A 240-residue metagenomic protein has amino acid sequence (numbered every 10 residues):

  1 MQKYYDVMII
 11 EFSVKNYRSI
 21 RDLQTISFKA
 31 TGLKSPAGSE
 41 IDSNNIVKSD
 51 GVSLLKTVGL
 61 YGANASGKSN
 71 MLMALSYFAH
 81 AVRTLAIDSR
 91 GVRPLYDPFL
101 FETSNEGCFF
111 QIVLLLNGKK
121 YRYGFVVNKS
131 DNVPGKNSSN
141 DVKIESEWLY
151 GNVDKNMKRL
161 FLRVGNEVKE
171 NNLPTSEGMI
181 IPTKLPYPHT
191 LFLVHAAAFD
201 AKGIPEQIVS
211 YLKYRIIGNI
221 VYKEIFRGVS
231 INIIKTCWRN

Functional and structural regions predicted by a protein language model:
Q2-Y77: Pre-Walker A-like glycine/lysine-rich segment at the N-terminus of P-loop NTPase domains
Y5, N44-G59, A63, L72-N132: Conserved P-loop NTP-binding catalytic core
V7-M8, N105-F109, S139-E145: A short, compositionally biased
V14, I112-G118, L149-V153: Short acidic, glycine-rich loop/turn motifs
R18-I20, G32, T84, D131 (+1 more regions): Short loop/turn segments at secondary-structure transitions that flank enzyme active sites
I20-D22, N117-Y121, K155-M157: Short acidic/polar mixed-charge low-complexity motifs
R122-N240: Electropositive, glycine-dotted interaction segments that contact anionic polymers or phosphate-rich ligands
